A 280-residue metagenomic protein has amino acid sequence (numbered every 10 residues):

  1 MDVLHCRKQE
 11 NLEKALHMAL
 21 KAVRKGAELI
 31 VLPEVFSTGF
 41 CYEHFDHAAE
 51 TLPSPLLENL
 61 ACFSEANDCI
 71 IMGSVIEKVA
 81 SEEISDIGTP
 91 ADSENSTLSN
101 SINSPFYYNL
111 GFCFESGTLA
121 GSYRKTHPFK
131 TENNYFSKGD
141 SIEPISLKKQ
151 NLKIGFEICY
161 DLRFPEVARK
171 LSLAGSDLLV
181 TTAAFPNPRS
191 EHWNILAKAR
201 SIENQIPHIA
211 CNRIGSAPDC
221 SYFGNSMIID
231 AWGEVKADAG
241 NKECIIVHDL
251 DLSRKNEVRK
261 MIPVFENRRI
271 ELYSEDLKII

Functional and structural regions predicted by a protein language model:
M1-H5: Generic N-terminal amphipathic, Lys/Arg-enriched alpha-helix
C6-K8, L12, L16-S116, P186-I206: Cys-nucleophile CN-hydrolase/nitrilase-fold catalytic domain and related Cys-dependent amidase chemistry that acts on
T38, F45, F112, Y123-F129 (+2 more regions): Short beta->alpha transition motifs characteristic of CBS
A49, C62, S81, D86-G88 (+5 more regions): Active-site catalytic loop in hydrolytic enzyme cores
P53-M72, R163-I245: CN hydrolase (nitrilase-like) catalytic-core segments centered on the catalytic cysteine and neighboring Lys/Glu
L110, S122-R124, T181, D238 (+1 more regions): Residue-level detector of high-confidence beta-strand sites
P144, R213-I280: C-terminal beta-strand edge segments of enzyme domains
